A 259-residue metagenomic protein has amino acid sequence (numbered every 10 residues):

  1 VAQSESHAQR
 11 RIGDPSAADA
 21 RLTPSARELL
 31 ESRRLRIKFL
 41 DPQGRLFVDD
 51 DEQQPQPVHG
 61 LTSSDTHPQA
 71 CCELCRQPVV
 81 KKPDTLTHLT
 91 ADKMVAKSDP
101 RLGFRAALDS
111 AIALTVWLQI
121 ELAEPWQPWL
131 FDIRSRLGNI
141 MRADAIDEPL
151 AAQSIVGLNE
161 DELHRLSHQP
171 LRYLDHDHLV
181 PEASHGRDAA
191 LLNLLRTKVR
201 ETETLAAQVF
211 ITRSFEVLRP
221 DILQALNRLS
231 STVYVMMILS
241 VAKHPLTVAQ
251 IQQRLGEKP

Functional and structural regions predicted by a protein language model:
S4-E5, L22: Short, T/G/N/S-enriched strand-turn elements that build extracellular solenoid repeat scaffolds
S6-G13, P42-V48: Non-catalytic accessory regions
R10-L22: Extracellular/luminal Protease-associated
P24-R27, S32-P259: Phosphate/pyrophosphate-binding loop motifs in nucleotide- or prenyl diphosphate-using proteins
